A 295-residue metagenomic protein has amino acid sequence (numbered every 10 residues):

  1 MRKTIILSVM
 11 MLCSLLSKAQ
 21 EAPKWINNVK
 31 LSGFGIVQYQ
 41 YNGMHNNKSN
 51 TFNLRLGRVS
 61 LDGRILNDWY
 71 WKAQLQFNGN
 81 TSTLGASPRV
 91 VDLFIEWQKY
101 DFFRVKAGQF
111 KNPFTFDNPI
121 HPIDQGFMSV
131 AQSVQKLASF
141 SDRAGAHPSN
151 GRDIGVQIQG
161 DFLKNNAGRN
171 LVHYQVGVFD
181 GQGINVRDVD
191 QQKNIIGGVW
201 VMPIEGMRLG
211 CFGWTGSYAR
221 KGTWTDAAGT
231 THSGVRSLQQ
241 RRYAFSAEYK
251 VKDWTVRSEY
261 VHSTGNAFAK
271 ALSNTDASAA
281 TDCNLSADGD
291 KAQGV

Functional and structural regions predicted by a protein language model:
M1-T4: Positively charged n-region of N-terminal signal peptides that target proteins for export
I6-S8: Short helix-onset patch at the extreme N-terminus, typifying the N->h transition of secretory signal peptides
M10-K18: Hydrophobic h-region of N-terminal signal peptides that target proteins for export in Gram-negative bacteria
M11, G35, G213-T215: A broadly conserved detector of short glycine/acidic/proline-rich loop/turn motifs that flank catalytic sites and bind
M11-L12, Q76, D117, F268: Hydrophobic alpha-helical membrane-insertion segments
S14-L15, Y70, A271: Hydrophobic alpha-helical membrane context
E21-I184, V189-I196, W200-C211: Outer membrane beta-barrel
W200-V295: Detector for outer-membrane/organellar transmembrane beta-barrel domains, recognizing the amphipathic beta-strand
